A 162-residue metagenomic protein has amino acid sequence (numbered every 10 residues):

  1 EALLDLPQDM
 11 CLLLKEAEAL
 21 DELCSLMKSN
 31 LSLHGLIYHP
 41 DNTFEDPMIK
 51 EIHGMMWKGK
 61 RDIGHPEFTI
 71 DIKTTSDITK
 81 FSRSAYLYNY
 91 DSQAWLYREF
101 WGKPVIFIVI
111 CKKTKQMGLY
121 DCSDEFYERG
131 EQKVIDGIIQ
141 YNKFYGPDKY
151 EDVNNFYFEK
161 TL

Functional and structural regions predicted by a protein language model:
E1-K60, N154-L162: Metal-dependent nuclease catalytic cores that hydrolyze phosphodiester bonds in DNA/RNA, characterized by
G54-K58, H65-E67, K103, T114-K115: Coil-to-beta-strand transition motifs
M55, Y88-Y90: Short, glycine/acidic-rich beta->alpha junctions
G59-S82: Conserved catalytic cores of phosphodiester-cleaving nucleases, focusing on short active-site segments
K60, Q93-L96: Short, hydrophobic/aromatic alpha-helical segments in well-folded domains
I70, L87-Y88: Conserved mid-sequence domains
R83-Y86, L96-L162: Metal-dependent nuclease catalytic regions and adjoining charged, substrate-binding loops involved in nucleic-acid end
